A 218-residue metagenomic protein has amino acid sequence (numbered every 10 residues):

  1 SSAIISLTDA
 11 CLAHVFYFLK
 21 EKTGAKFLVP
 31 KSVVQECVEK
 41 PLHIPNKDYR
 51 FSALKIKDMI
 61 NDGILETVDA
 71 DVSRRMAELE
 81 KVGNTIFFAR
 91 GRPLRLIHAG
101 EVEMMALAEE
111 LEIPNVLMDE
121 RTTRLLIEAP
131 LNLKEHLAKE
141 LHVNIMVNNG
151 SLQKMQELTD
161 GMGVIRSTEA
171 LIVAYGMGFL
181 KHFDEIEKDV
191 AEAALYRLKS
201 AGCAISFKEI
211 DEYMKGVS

Functional and structural regions predicted by a protein language model:
S2-P114, R121-S218: Active-site-proximal, substrate-binding regions of enzyme catalytic domains and RNA-binding/basic surfaces
